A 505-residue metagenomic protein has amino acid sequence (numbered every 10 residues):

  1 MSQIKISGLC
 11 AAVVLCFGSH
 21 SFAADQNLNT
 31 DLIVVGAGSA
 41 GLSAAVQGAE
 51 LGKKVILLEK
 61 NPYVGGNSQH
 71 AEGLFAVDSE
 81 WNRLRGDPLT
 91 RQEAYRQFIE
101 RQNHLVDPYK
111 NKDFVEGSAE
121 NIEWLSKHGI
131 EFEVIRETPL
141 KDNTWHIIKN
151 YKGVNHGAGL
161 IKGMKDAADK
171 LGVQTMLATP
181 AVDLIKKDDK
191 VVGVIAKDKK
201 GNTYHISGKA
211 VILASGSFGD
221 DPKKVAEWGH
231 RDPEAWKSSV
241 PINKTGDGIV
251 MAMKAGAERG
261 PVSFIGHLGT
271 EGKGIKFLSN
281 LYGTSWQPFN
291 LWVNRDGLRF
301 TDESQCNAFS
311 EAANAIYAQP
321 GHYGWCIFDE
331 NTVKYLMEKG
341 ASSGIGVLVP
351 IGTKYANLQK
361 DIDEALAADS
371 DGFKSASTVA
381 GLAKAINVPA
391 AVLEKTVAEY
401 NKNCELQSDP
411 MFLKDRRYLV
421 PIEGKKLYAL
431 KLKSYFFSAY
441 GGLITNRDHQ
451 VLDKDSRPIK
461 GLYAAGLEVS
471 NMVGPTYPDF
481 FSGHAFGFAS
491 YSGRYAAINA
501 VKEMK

Functional and structural regions predicted by a protein language model:
M1-F22: Gram-negative bacterial Sec-dependent N-terminal signal peptides
Q26-A40, I56: Beta1/beta-strand and adjacent pyrophosphate-binding region of the FAD-binding site in flavoprotein oxidoreductases
Q26-N27, A45-V46, I351-G352, G441-K505: C-terminal structured subdomain/cap of oxidoreductase catalytic cores
K54, K60-Q174, A178-P180, W292 (+4 more regions): Conserved N-terminal/central alpha/beta ligand/cofactor-binding core
K152-K209, I249, M253-A255: Helical element adjacent to the flavin cofactor pocket in flavoenzyme catalytic cores
D183, T378-G381, V392-M472, T476: A glycine-rich dinucleotide-binding beta-alpha-beta segment and adjacent secondary-structure elements that constitute
K199-N202, I206-G272, F480, F486-Y495: Glycine-rich loop(s) and the adjacent beta-strand/alpha-helix scaffold that form part
I249-M251, E258-A385: An anion/pyrophosphate-binding glycine-rich loop and adjacent beta-alpha core in soluble alpha-beta enzymes
